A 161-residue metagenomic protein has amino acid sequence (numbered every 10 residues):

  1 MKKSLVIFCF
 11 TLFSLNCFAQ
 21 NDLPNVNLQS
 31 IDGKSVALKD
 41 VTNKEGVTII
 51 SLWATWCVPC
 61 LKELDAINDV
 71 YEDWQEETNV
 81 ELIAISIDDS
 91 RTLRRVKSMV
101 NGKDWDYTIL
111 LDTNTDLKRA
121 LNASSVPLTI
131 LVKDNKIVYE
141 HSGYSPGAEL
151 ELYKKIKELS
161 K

Functional and structural regions predicted by a protein language model:
S4-L15: Sec-dependent N-terminal signal peptides
A19-N21, K34: Boundary of Sec targeting at the N-terminus
N27-V47: A short beta-strand-turn-helix
E45-T48, W53-W56, S125: Short pre-active-site segment immediately N-terminal to redox-active cysteine/selenocysteine motifs in thiol-based
I49-I50, L82, T129: Hydrophobic beta-strand anchors of alpha/beta hydrolase catalytic cores
K62-G102, N114-L117: Structural microenvironment flanking redox-active thiols in thiol-disulfide oxidoreductases
M99-V132: Short, internal strand/loop/helix patches that form the active-site neighborhood or redox-interaction surface
L131-K161: Thiol-/selenol-based redox modules, centered on thioredoxin-like and closely related oxidoreductase domains
